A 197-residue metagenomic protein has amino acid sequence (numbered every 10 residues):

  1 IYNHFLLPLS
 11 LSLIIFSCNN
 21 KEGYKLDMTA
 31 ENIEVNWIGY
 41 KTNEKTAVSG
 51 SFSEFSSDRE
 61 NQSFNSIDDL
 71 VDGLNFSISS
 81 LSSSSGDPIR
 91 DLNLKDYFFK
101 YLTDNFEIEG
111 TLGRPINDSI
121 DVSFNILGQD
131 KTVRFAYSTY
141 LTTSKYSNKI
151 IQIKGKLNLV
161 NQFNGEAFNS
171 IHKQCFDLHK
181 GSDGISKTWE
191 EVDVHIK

Functional and structural regions predicted by a protein language model:
I1-L6: Bacterial N-terminal signal peptides that target proteins for export
L7-I14: Bacterial N-terminal signal peptides
C18-K197: Low-complexity, acidic/polar, glycine-enriched regions of mature
